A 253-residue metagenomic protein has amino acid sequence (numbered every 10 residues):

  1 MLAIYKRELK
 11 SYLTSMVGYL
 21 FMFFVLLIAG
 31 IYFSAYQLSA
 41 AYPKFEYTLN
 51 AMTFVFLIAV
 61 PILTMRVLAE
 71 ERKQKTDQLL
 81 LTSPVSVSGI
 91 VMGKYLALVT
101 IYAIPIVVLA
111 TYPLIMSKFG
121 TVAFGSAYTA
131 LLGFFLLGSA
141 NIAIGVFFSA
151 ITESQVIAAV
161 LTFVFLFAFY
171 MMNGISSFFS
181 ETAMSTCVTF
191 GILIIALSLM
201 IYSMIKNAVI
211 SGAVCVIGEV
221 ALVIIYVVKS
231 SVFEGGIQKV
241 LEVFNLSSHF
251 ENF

Functional and structural regions predicted by a protein language model:
M1-E70, M204-I205, I225-G235: Hydrophobic alpha-helical transmembrane segments
L2-K6, S88, M92-L96, F124-Y128: Alpha-helical membrane-protein architecture signal
A3, R7-S11, Q78-T82, A150 (+2 more regions): Short amphipathic alpha-helical coupling elements at transmembrane boundaries
V17-M22, A97-A103, T186: Select subsegments of transmembrane alpha-helices in polytopic membrane proteins, especially boundary-proximal
A29-Y36, A40-E46, N50-V55, A97-T162 (+2 more regions): Secretory targeting signals
Y42, I151, A158-L161, F165-F253: Terminal transmembrane helical anchor/hairpin motif
V67-A97: Helix-loop-helix units of permease transmembrane domains in multi-pass membrane transporters, especially ABC
